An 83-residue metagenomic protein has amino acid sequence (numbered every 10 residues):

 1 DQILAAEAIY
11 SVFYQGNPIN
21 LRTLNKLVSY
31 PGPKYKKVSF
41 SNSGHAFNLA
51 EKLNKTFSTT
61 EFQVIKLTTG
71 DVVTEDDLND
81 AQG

Functional and structural regions predicted by a protein language model:
D1-Y35, K55, T59-T69, T74: Short aromatic-glycine-(Arg/Gly/Cys) micro-motifs in beta-strand/loop hairpins
A46: Acidic-aromatic/histidine active-site loop/patch
L78-G83: Short acidic DE-rich linear segments
